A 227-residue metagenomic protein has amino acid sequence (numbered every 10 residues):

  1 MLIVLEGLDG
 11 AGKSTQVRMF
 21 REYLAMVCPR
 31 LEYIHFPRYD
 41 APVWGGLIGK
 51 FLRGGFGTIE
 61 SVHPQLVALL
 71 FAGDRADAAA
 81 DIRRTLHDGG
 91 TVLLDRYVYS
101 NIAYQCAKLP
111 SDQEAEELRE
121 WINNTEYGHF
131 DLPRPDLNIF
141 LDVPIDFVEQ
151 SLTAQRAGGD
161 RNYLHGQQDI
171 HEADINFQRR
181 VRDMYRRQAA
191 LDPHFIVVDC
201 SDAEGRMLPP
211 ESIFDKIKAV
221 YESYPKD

Functional and structural regions predicted by a protein language model:
L5: Hydrophobic anchor at the beta1->P-loop junction of P-loop NTPases
G10: Walker A (P-loop) phosphate-binding loop of P-loop NTPases
K13: Conserved lysine of the Walker
Q16: Hydrophobic positions on the alpha1 helix immediately C-terminal to the Walker A/P-loop
R21, D146-D227: NTP-dependent small-molecule kinase module
P29, P133-L137, L191-H194: Short glycine-/polar-rich loops that comprise or flank the Walker A/P-loop and associated switch/sensor motifs
P29-F130: ATP-dependent small-molecule kinase phosphotransfer cores that center on conserved nucleotide phosphate-binding segments
N101-D183: A glycine- and Lys/Arg-enriched "phosphate-lid" helix/loop adjacent to the NTP-binding pocket of small-molecule kinases
